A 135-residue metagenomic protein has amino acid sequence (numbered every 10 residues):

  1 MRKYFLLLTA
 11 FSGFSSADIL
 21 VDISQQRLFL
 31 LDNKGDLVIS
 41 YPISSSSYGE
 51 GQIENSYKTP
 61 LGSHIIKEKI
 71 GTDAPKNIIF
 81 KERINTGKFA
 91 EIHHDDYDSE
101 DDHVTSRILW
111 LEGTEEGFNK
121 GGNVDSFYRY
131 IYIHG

Functional and structural regions predicted by a protein language model:
M1, S16-D18: Absolute protein N-terminus
M1-R2, S106: Short, intrinsically disordered low-complexity segments
K3-G13: Sec-dependent N-terminal signal peptides
D18-Y128: Gly/Pro-biased beta-strand-loop elements
H134: Histidine-centered active-site/metal-ligand motif
